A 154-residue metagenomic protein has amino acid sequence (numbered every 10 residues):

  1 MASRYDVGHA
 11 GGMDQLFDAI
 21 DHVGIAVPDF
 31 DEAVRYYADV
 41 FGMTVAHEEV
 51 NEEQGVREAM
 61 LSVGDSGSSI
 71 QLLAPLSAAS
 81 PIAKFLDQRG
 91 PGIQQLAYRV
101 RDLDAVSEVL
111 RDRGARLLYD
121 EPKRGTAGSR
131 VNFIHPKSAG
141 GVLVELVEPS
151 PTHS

Functional and structural regions predicted by a protein language model:
A2-L16, E49, A59-S62, S69-I70 (+2 more regions): Vicinal oxygen chelate
G12-Q54: Long, hydrophobic N-terminal alpha-helical segment
I20-P28, A59-D65, I82-V109, N132: Vicinal oxygen chelate
A33, M43-T44, G67-I70, A79-P81 (+1 more regions): Short loop/beta submotifs within extracellular cysteine-rich repeat domains
E52, S77-A78: Short beta->alpha connector loops
L73-P75: Short, conserved turn/kink motifs that form compact alpha/beta structural patches or helix kinks used as
A78-P81, T152-S154: A short local loop/turn or secondary-structure capping micro-motif enriched for an aromatic residue
